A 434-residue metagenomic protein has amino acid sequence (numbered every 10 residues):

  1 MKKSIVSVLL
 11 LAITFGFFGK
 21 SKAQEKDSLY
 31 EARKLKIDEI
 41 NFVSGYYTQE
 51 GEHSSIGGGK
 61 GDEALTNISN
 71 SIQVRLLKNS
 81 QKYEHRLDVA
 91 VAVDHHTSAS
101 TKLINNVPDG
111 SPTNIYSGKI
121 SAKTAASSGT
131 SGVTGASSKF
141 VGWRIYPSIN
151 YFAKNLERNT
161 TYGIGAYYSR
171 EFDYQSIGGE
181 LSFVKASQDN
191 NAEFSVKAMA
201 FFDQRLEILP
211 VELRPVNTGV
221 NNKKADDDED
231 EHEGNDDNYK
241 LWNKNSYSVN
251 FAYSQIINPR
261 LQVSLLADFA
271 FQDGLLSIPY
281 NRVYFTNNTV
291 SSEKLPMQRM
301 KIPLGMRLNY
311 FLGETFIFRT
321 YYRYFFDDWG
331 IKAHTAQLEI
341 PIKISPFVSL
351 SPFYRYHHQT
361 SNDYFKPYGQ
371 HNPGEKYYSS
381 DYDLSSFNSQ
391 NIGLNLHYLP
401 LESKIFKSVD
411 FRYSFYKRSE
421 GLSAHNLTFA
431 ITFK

Functional and structural regions predicted by a protein language model:
I40-S44, L87-V91, Y162-I164, F194-A198 (+5 more regions): Membrane-embedded beta-strand positions of outer-membrane beta-barrel proteins
S44-E50, V91-T97, W143, A166-F172 (+10 more regions): Transmembrane beta-strands of outer-membrane beta-barrel pores
E52-G58, S100-N106, Y174-S182, E207-R214 (+4 more regions): Outer-membrane beta-barrel translocator domains and adjoining extracellular loop/strand segments of Gram-negative
S54-I56, G61, A90-P147, E193-R260 (+1 more regions): Outer-membrane beta-barrel translocator/channel fold
A64-N70, V141-P147, Q175-G179, N243-Y247 (+4 more regions): Residues that define the transmembrane beta-barrel architecture of outer-membrane proteins
I72-L76, P147-A153, L181-K185, F251-Q255 (+5 more regions): Residues on the lipid-exposed face of transmembrane beta-strands in outer-membrane beta-barrel proteins
K82-L87, E157-Y162, N190-F194, R260-V263 (+3 more regions): Repeated loop/turn-to-beta-strand initiation elements of outer-membrane beta-barrel proteins
I120-S128, G135, A267-A270, L275-N309 (+4 more regions): Outer membrane beta-barrel transmembrane domains
